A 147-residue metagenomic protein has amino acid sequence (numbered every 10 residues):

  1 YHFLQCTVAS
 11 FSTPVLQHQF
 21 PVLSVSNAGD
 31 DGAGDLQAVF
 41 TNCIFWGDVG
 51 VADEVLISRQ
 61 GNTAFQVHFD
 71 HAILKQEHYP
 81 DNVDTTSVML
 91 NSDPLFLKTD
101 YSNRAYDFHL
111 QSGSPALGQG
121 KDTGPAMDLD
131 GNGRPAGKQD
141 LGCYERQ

Functional and structural regions predicted by a protein language model:
Y1-H109: Predominantly extracellular beta-rich ligand-binding scaffolds that present long acidic/polar faces for carbohydrate
S87-Q147: C-terminal accessory segments
